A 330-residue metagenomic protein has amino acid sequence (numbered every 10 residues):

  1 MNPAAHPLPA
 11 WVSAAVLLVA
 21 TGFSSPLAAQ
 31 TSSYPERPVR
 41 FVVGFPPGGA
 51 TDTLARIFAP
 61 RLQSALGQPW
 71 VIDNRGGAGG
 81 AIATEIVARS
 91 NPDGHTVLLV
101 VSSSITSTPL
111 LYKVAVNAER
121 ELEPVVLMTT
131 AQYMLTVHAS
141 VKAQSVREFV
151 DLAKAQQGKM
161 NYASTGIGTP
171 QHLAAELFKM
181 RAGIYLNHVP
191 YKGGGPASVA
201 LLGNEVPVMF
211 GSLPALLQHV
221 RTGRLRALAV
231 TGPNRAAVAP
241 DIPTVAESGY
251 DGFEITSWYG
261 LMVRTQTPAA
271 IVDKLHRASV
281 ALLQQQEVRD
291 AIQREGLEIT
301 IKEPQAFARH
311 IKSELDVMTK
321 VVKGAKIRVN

Functional and structural regions predicted by a protein language model:
M1-L8: N-terminal secretory signal peptides that target proteins for export/translocation
L8-V16: Sec-dependent N-terminal signal peptides
T21-P26: N-terminal signal peptide c-region/cleavage motif recognized by signal peptidases
A29-E121, K159-N161, G183-F210, H219 (+2 more regions): N-terminal (or domain-start) structured segment
E36-P38, R181, T244, A269-N330: An extracytoplasmic/periplasmic, membrane-proximal ligand-sensing/linker region
R89-H95, S102, L110-P196, V245 (+1 more regions): Hinge/capping helix and adjacent helix->loop/strand transition within the periplasmic-binding protein
S104-K113, H172, L177-R181, V208-I242 (+1 more regions): A ligand-binding cleft/hinge motif common to bilobed small-molecule-binding domains
Q144, L216-Q284, S313-D316: C-terminal lobe and pocket-closing loops of periplasmic/extracytoplasmic Venus-flytrap solute-binding proteins
